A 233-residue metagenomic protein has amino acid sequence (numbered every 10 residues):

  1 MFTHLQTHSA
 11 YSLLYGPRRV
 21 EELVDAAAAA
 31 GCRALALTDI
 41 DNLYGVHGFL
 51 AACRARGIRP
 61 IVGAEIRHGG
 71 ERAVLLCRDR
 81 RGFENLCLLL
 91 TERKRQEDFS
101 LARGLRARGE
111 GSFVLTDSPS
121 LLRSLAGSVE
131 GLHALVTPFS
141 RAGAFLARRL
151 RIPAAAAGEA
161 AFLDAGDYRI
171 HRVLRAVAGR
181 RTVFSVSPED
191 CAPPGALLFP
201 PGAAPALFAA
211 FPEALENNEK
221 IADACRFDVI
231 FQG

Functional and structural regions predicted by a protein language model:
M1-Y11, R19-A34, I58-I61, E65-L135 (+1 more regions): Conserved active-site carboxylates
T3, A36, A154-A156: Residue-level marker for buried hydrophobic side chains located in beta-strands that build the well-ordered beta-sheet
A10, I40-G45, E65-H68, F139-S140: Short active-site-proximal "capping" loops at secondary-structure junctions
G16-V20, N42-A52, F139-L146: Active-site-adjacent beta->alpha loops and helix N-cap segments on the catalytic face of soluble alpha/beta enzymes
D39, E159: Active-site glycine-centered loops adjacent to acidic/histidine catalytic or metal-binding residues that shape
G48-R56, S128, L146-L150, I221: Alpha-helical structural signal in soluble globular domains
A64, A155-G158: Non-cysteine beta-strand/loop elements that form the S-adenosyl-L-methionine
R141-I152, L163-I170: Conserved catalytic block of serine-dependent lipid acyl chemistry
